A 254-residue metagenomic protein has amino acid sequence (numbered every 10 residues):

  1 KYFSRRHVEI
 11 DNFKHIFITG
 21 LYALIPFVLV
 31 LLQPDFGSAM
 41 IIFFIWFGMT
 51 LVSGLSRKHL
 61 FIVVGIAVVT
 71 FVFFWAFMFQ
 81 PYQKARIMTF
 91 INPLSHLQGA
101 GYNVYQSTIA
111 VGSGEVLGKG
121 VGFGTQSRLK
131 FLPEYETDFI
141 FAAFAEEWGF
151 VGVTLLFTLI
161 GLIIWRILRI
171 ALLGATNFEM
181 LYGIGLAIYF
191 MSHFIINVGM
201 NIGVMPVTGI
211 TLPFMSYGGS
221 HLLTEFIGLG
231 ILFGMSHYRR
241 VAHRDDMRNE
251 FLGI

Functional and structural regions predicted by a protein language model:
K1-N103, A142-I202, I227, I231 (+1 more regions): Hydrophobic alpha-helical transmembrane segments of multi-pass inner membrane proteins, especially in bacterial systems
L29-V30, S113, V204, T211: Residue-level marker of motif borders
D35-M40, G120-G124, Y135-T137, T154 (+3 more regions): Transmembrane helix boundary and interhelical junction motifs in multipass membrane proteins
G101-G120: Extracytosolic (periplasmic/ER-lumenal) interhelical loops and adjacent juxtamembrane/interface segments of multi-pass
E115-W148, F178: Long extracytoplasmic/lumenal interhelical loops at the membrane interface of multi-pass membrane proteins
V198-I254: A juxtamembrane structural motif centered on a specific transmembrane helix
